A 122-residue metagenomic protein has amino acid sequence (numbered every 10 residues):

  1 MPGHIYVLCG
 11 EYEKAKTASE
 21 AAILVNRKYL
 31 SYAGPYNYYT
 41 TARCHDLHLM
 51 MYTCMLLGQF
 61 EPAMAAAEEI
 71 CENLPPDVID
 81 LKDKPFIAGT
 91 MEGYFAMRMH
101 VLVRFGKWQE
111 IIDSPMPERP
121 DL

Functional and structural regions predicted by a protein language model:
L24-V25, Y32, Y36-N37, C71-A88 (+1 more regions): Solenoid-like repeat scaffolds
P35-Y38, A42, T90, M97: Structural signature of alpha-solenoid helical repeat junctions
T40-R43, L47-M50, C54, F95: TPR repeat positional signature
